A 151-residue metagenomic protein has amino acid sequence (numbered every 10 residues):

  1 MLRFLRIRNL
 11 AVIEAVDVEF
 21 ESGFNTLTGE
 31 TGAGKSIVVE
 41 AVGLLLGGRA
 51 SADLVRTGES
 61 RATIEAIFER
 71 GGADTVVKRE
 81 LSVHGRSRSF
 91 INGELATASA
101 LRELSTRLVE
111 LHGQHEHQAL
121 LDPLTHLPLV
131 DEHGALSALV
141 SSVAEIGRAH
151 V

Functional and structural regions predicted by a protein language model:
F4-A144: Gly/Lys-enriched N-terminal cap/neck module of very large, oligomeric protein machines
G147-V151: Conserved small/polar residues in nucleotide/adenosyl-binding loops
